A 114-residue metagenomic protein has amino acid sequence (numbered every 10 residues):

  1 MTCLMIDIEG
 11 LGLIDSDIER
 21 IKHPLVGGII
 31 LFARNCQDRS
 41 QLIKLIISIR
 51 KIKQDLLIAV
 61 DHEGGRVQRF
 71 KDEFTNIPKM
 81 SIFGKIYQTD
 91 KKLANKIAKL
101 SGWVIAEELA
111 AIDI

Functional and structural regions predicted by a protein language model:
M1-I14: Boundary/entry segment of secreted carbohydrate-active catalytic domains
L13-G27: N-terminal glycine-rich anion-binding loops that anchor highly charged ligand groups
L25-I114: Enzymes and membrane/adaptor proteins characterized by extended Gly/Ser/Thr/Asp/Glu-rich, aromatic-dotted
